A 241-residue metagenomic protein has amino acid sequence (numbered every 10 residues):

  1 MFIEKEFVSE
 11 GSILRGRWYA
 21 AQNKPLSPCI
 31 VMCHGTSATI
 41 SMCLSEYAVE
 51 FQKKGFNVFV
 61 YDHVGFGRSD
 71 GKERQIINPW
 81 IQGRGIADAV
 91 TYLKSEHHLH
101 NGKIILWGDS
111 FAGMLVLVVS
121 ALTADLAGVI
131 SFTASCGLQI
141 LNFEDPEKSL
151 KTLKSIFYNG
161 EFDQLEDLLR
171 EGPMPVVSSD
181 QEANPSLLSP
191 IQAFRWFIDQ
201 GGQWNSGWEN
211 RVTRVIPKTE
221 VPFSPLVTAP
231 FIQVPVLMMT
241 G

Functional and structural regions predicted by a protein language model:
M1-P25: N-terminal cap/lid segment of alpha/beta-hydrolase-fold proteins
L26-G35: Short beta-strand element of the alpha/beta-hydrolase
T36-V49, H63: The serine-hydrolase catalytic nucleophile loop
I40, F66-N101: Catalytic nucleophile-loop/oxyanion-hole region of alpha/beta-hydrolase and closely related hydrolase-like folds
E50-D70: Conserved alpha/beta-hydrolase
G108-A112, V116: Gly/Ala-rich beta-loop-alpha elbow adjacent to hydrolase catalytic centers
L117-Q200: Alpha/beta-hydrolase-fold enzymes
I232, M238-T240: Short beta-strand/loop motif that positions the catalytic acidic residue of the alpha/beta-hydrolase fold
